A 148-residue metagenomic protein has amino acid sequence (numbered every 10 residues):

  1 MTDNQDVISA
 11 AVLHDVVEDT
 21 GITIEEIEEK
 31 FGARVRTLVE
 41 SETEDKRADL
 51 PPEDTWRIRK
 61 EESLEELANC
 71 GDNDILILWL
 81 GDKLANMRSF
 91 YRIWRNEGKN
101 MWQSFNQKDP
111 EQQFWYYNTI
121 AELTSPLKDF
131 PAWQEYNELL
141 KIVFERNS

Functional and structural regions predicted by a protein language model:
M1-S148: Active-site helical microenvironments for divalent-metal-assisted chemistry
